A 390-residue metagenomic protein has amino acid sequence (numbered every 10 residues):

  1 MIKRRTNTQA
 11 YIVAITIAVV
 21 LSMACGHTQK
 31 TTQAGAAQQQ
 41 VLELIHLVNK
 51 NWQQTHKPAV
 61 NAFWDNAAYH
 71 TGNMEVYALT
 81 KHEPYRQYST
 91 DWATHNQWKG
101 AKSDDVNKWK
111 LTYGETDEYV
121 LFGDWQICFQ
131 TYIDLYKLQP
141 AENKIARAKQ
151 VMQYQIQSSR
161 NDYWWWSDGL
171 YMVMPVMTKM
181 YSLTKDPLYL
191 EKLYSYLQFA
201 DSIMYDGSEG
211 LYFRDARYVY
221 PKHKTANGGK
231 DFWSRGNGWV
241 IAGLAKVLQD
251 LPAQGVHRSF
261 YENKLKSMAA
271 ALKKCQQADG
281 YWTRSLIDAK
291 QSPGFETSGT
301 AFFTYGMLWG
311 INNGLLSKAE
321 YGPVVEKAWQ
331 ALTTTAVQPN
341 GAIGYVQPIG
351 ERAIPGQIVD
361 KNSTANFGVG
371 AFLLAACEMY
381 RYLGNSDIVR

Functional and structural regions predicted by a protein language model:
I2-V13: Bacterial N-terminal signal peptides that target proteins for export
V13-S22: Bacterial N-terminal signal peptides
T16, Q33-A67, V76-G123, F129 (+4 more regions): CBM-like carbohydrate-recognition segments
L21-Q39: Bacterial Sec-dependent signal peptides at the C-terminal "C-region" and cleavage site
K57, K81, Q97-K102, P140 (+6 more regions): Helix-capping and short linker residues that terminate individual alpha-solenoid repeat units
E142-M177: Asp-box/WD-like beta-propeller blade repeats and closely related beta-sheet repeat scaffolds
D168, T178-L286, P293-T304, L316-P348 (+3 more regions): Extended ligand-binding clefts on enzyme/binding-domain cores
